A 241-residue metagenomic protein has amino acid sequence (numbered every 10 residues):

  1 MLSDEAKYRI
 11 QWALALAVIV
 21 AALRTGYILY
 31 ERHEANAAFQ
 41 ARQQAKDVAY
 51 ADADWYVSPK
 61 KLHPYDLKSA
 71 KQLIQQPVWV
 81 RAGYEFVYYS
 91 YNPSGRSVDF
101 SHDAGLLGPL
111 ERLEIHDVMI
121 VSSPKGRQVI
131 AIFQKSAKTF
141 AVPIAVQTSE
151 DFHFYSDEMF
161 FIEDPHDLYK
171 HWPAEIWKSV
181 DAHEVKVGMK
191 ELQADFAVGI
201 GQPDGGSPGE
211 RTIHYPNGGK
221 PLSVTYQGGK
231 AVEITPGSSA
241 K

Functional and structural regions predicted by a protein language model:
M1-Y8: N-terminal Lys/Arg-rich, disordered targeting/topogenic segments
Q11-I28: Hydrophobic membrane-insertion alpha-helices, especially the h-region of bacterial N-terminal signal peptides
T25-A37: Hydrophobic single-pass membrane-insertion segments
L29-R32, I120-G126, K170, A174-K241: A cross-family detector of function-defining hotspots
A38-S97, E158-F160: SH3-family beta-barrel domains
K71-L73, V78-W79, S136-T148, S223-Y226: A short macromolecule-binding patch
V98-V121: Conserved beta-strand/loop element in small beta-rich adapter and peptidoglycan-binding domains
F133-Y169: Boundary regions of SH3-family modules and the immediately adjacent low-complexity/disordered segments in eukaryotic
